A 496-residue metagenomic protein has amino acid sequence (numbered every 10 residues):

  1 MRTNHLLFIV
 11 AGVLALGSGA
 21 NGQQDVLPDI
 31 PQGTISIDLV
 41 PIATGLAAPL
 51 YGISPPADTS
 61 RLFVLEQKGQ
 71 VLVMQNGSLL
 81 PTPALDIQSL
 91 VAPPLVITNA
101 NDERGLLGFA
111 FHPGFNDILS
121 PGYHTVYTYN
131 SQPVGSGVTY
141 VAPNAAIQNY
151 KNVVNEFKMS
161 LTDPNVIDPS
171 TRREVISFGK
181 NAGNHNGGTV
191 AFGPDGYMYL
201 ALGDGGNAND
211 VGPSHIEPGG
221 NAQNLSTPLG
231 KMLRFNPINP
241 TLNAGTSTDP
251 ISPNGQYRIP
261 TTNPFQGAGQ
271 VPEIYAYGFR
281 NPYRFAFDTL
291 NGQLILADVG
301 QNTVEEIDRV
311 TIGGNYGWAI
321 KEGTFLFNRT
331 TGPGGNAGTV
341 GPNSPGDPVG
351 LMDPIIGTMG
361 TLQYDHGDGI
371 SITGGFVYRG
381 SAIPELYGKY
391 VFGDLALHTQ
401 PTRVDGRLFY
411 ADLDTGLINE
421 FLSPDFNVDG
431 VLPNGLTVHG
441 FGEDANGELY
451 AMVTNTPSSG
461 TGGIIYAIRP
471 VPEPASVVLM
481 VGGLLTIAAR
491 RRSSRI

Functional and structural regions predicted by a protein language model:
M1-L7: Bacterial N-terminal signal peptides that target proteins for export
L7-A15: Bacterial N-terminal signal peptides
S18-G22: Sec/Tat signal peptide C-region and signal peptidase I cleavage site
Q23-A208, R284-F287, G292-G300, D368-G416 (+1 more regions): Acidic, Gly/Ser/Thr-rich repeat motifs that build Ca2+-stabilized beta-propeller blades
V26-T44, L79-A100, F157-N181, Q223-N281 (+2 more regions): Blade-edge beta-strand/turn elements of extracellular beta-propeller and related beta-sheet repeat scaffolds
P264, A268-T311: Repeat-solenoid scaffold signature
E305-R309, Y316-G317, K321-T331, L397-R469: Extended hydrophobic/aromatic segments used for targeting, binding, or gating
P472-R490: A short, hydrophobic C-terminal helix/tail in secreted or cell-surface proteins
